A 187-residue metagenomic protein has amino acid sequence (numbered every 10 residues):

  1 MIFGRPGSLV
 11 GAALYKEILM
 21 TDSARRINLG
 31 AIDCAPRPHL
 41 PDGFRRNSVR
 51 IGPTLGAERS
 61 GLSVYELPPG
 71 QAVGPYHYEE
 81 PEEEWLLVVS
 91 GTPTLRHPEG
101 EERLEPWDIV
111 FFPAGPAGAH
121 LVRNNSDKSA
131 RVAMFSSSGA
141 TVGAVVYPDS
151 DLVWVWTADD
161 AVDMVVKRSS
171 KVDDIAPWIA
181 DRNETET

Functional and structural regions predicted by a protein language model:
G4-G7, G11: Residue-identity detector for glycine
G11-R59, Y147-D149, W154-T187: A short, N-terminal "cap"/entry segment at the start of jelly-roll beta-barrel domains of the cupin/DSBH fold
S48, S63-E79: Conserved short histidine dyad/triad with adjacent acidic residue
E80-E83, L87-T94, P98: Glycine- and acidic-residue-biased ligand/ion/polar-headgroup-sensing regions
E99-A114: Short acidic-glycine-tyrosine-enriched beta hairpin
A114-V142: Ligand-binding loop in jelly-roll beta-barrel domains
